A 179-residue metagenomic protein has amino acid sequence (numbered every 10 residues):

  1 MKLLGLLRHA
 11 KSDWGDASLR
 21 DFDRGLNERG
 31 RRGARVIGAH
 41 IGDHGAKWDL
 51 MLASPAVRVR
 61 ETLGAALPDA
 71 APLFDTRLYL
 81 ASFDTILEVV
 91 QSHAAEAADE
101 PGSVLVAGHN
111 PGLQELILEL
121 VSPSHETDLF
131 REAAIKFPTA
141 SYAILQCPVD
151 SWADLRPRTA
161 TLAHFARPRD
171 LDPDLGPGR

Functional and structural regions predicted by a protein language model:
K2-T85, S122-E126, P177-R179: Active-site-proximal alpha-helix that buttresses catalytic centers in soluble enzyme cores
L4, P101-L105, Y142: Residue-level preference for the first positions of well-ordered beta-strands
H44-A46, H93-G102: Glycine-rich phosphate-binding loop signature in dinucleotide/nucleotide-binding domains
A56-V57, N110-P111, T139: Alpha-helix N-cap/helix-start capping motif
A98-P123: A glycine-rich beta-strand to alpha-helix segment that forms a phosphate/ribose-binding loop at ligand/cofactor sites
H125-A163: Domain-level recognition of soluble alpha/beta enzyme cores, biased toward histidine phosphatases/phosphomutases
D154, R158-R179: Charged phosphate-binding loop/patch that engages nucleotide di/tri-phosphates or the phosphate backbone of nucleic
